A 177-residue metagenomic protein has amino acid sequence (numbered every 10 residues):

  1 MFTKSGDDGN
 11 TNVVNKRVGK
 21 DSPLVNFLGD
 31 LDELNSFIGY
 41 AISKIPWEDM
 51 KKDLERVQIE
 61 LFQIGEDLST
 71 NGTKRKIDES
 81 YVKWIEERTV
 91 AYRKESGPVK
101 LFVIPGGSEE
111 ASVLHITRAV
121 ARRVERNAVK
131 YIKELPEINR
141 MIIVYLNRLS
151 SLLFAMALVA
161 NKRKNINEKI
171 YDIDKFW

Functional and structural regions predicted by a protein language model:
M1-W177: Phosphate/pyrophosphate-binding loop motifs in nucleotide- or prenyl diphosphate-using proteins
